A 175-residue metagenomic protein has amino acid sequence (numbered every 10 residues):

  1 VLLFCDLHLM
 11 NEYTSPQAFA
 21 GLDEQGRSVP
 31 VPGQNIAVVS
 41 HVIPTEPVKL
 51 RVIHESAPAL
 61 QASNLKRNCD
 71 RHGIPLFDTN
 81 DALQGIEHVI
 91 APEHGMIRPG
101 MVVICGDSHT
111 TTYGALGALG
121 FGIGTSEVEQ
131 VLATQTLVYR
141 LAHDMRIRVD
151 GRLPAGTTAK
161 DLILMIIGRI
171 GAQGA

Functional and structural regions predicted by a protein language model:
V1-D6: Generic N-terminal amphipathic, Lys/Arg-enriched alpha-helix
H8-Y13, Q17-E127, A133, V138: Long, structured ligand/cofactor-binding scaffold of large enzymes
G106-A175: Mobile "lid/hinge" segments at catalytic clefts and subdomain interfaces of large enzymes
